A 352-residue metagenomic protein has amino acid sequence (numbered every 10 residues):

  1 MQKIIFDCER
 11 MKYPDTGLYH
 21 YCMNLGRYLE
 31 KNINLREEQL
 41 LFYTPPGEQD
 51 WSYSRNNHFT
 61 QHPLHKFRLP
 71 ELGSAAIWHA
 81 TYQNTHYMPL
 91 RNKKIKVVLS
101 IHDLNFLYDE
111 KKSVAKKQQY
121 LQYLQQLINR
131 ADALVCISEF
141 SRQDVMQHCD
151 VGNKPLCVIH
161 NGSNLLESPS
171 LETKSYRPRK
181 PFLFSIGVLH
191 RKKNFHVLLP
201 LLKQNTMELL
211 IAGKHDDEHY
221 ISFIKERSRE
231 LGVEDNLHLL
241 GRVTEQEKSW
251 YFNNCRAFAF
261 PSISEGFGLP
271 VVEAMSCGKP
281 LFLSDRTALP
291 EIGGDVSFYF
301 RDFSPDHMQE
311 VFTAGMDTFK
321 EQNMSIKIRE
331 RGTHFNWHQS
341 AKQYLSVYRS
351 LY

Functional and structural regions predicted by a protein language model:
M1-Y352: Carbohydrate transferase catalytic cores enriched for Leloir-type hexosyltransferases
